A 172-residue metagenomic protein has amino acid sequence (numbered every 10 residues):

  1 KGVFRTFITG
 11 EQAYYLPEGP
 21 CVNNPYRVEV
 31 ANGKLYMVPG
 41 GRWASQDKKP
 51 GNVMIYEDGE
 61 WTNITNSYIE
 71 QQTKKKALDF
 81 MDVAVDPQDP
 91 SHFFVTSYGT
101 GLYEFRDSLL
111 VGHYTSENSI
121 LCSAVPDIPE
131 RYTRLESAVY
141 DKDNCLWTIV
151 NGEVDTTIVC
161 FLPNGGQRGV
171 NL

Functional and structural regions predicted by a protein language model:
K1-L172: Carboxylate-rich, polar loop motifs that coordinate divalent cations or form catalytic acidic clusters
